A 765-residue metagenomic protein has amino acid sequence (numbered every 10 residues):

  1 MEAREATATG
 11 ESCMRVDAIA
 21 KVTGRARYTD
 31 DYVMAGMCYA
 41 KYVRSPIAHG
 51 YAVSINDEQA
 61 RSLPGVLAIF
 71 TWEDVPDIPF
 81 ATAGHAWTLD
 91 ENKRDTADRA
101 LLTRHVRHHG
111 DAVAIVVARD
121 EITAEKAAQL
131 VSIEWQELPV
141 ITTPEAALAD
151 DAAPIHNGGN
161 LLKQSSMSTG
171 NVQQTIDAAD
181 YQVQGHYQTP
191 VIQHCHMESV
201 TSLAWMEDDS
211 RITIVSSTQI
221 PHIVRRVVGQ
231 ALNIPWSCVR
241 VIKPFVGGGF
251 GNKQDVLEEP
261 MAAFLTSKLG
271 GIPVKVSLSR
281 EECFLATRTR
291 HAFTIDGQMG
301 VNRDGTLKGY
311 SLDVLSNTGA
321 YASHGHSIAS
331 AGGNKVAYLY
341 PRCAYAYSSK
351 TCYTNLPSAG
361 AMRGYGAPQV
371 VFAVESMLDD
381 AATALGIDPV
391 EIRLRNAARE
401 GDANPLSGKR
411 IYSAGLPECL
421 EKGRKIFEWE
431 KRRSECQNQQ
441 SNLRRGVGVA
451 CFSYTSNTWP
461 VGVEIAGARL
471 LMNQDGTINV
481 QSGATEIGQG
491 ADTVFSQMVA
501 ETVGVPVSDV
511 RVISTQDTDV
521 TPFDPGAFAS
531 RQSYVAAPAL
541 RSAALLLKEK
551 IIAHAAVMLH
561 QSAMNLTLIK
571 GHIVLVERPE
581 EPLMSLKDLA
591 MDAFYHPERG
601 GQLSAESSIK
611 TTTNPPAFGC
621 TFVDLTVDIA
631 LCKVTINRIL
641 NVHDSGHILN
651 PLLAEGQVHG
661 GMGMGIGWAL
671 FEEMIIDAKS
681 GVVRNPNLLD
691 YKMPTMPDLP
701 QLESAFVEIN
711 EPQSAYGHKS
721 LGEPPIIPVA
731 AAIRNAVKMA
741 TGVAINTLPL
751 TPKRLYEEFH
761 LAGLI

Functional and structural regions predicted by a protein language model:
M1-Q164, Q182-G185: Flexible, low-hydrophobicity surface segments
E11, D17-A20, L89-K93, L161-S202 (+6 more regions): Glycine-rich loop/linker segments at domain edges
V16-A20, Q129-L138, T142, Q219-P221 (+7 more regions): Extended active-site and interfacial segments that coordinate phosphate-rich ligands in large catalytic machineries
L63, W72-E73, N233-C238, S267-K275 (+5 more regions): C-terminal catalytic domains of large/alpha subunits in multi-subunit enzymes
P79-G84, A127-L130, C195, S216 (+13 more regions): Short acidic, glycine/serine/threonine-rich loops at helix termini
T103, E198-L203, T294, G446 (+3 more regions): Short glycine-rich loop/turn motifs
Q219, N457-N479: Active-site-adjacent "gating/activation" loops or surface patches in catalytic cores
G249-S277, A491-V499: Thiamine diphosphate
